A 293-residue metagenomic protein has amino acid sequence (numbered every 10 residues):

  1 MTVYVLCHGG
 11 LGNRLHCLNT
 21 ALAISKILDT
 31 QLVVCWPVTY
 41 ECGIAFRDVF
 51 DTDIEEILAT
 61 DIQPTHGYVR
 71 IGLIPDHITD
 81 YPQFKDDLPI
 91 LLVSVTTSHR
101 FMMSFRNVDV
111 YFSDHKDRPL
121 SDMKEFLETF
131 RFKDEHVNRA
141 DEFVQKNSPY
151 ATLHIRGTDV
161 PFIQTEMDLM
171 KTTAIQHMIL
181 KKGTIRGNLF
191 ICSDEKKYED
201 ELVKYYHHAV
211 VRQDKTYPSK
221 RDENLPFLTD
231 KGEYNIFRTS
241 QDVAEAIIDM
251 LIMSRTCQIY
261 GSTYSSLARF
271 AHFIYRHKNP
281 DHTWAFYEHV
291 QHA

Functional and structural regions predicted by a protein language model:
M1-N188: Secretory-pathway glycan-assembly enzymes, especially type II membrane glycosyltransferases that use nucleotide-sugar
Y4, Q31-W36, T152-H154, F190-C192 (+3 more regions): A structural signal for short, well-ordered beta-strand segments and their strand-loop junctions that often border
V5-G9, R238-T239, V243: Active-site rim elements
L15, N19, A246-Q291: A donor-sugar binding/catalytic signature common to diverse glycosyltransferases and related nucleotide-sugar
W36-C42, E195-K197, V290-H292: Short beta-alpha junction loops
F130-R131, N235-Q241: Short, flexible loop segments at the rims of nucleotide/cofactor-binding pockets, characterized by
S148, Y206, R255-C257: Short, well-ordered alpha-helix to beta-strand connector turns
I155-T158, T184-R238: Catalytic donor nucleotide-activated moiety binding site of glycosyltransferases and closely related
